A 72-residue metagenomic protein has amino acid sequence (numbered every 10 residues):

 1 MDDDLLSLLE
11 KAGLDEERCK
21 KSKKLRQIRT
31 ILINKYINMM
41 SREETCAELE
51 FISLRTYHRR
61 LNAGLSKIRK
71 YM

Functional and structural regions predicted by a protein language model:
M1-E48: Short basic alpha-helical hairpin corresponding to helix-turn-helix/winged-helix-like nucleic-acid-binding
E50-M72: DNA-recognition helix of helix-turn-helix
